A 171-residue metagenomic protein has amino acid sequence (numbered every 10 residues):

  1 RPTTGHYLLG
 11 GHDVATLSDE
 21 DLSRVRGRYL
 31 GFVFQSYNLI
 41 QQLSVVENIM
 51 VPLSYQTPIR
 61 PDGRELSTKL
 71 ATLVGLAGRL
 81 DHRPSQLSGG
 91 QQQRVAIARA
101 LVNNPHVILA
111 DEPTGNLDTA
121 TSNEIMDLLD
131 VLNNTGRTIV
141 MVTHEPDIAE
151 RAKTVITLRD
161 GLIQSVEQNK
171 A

Functional and structural regions predicted by a protein language model:
R1-L158: ABC family nucleotide-binding domain
V155-Q168: H-loop (His-switch) and adjacent beta-strand-loop-beta switch element of ABC-type ATPase nucleotide-binding domains
